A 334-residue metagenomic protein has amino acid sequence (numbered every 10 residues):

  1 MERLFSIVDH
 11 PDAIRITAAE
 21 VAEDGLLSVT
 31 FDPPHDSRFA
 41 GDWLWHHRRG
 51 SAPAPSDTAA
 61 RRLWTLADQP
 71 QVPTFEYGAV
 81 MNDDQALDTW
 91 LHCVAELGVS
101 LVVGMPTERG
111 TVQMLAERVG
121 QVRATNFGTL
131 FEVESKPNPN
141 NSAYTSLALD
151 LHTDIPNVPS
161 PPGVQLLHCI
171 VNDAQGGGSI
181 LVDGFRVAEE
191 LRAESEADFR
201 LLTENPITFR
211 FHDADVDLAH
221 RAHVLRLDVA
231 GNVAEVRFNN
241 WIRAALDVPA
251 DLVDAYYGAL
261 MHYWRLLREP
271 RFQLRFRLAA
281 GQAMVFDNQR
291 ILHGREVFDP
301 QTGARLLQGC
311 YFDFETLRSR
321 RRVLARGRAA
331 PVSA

Functional and structural regions predicted by a protein language model:
M1-L87, L91: Motif-centric detector for short Cys/His coordination patterns
G50, A54-V99, G104-A334: Active-site environment of non-heme Fe oxygenases that use a 2-His-1-carboxylate facial triad
